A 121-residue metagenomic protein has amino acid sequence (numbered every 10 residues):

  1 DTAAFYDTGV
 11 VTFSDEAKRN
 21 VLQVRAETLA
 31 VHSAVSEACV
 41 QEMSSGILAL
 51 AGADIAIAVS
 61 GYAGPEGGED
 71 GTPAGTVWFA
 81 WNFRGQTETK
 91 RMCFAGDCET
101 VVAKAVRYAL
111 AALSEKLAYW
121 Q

Functional and structural regions predicted by a protein language model:
D1-Q121: Short alpha-helical segments enriched in small residues
